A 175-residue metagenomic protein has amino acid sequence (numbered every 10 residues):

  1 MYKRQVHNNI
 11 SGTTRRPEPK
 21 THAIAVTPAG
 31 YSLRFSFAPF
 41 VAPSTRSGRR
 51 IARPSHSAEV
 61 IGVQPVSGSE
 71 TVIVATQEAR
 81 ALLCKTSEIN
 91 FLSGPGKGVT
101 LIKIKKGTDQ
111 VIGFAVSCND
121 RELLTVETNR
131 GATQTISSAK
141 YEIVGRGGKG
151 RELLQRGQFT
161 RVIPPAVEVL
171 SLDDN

Functional and structural regions predicted by a protein language model:
K3-N175: Short, structured "edge-of-domain" segments at secondary-structure transitions
